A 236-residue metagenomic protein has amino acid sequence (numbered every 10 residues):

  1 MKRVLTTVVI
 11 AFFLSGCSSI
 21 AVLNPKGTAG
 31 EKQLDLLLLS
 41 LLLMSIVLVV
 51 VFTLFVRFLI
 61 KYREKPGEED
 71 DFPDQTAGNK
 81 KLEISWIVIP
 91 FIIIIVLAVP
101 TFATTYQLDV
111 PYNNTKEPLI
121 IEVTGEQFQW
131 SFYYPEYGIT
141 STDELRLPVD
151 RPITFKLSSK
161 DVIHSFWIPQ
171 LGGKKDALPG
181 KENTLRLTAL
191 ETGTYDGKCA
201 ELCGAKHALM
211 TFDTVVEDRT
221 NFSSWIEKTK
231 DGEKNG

Functional and structural regions predicted by a protein language model:
M1-V4: Positively charged n-region of N-terminal signal peptides that target proteins for export
F13-G16: C-terminal motif of bacterial Sec signal peptides marking the signal peptidase cleavage site
S19-L37, L59-G236: Non-transmembrane, membrane-proximal soluble domains of secreted or membrane proteins
Q33-V50: Alpha-helical transmembrane segments
I46-L54, I89-V96: Residue-level signal for the membrane-embedded core of alpha-helical transmembrane segments, especially mid-helix
